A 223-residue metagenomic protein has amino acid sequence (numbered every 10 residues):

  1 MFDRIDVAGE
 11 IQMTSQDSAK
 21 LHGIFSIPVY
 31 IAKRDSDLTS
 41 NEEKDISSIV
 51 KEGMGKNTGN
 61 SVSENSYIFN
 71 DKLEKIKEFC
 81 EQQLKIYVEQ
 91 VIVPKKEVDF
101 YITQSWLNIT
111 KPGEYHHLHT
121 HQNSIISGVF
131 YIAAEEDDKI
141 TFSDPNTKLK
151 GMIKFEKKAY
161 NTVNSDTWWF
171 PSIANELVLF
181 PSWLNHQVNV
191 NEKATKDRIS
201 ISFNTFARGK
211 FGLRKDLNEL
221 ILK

Functional and structural regions predicted by a protein language model:
F2-P94, Y115, E219-L222: Non-heme Fe(II)/2-oxoglutarate
E43-K44, N191, G212-K215: Short conserved micro-motifs at the rims of enzyme active sites and ligand-binding pockets
K75-K139: Conserved double-stranded beta-helix
T110-L179, K210-E219: Catalytic core of non-heme Fe(II) oxygenases with the double-stranded beta-helix
H116-H119, H186-K193: Short beta-strand His + acidic residue motifs that chelate non-heme Fe in jelly-roll/DSBH and cupin folds
S127-F130, T195-F211: A short hydrophobic beta-strand segment most commonly corresponding to one strand of the jelly-roll/cupin
W168-P171, V190-A194: Exposed beta-sheet edge/beta-hairpin loop segments within beta-rich domains
